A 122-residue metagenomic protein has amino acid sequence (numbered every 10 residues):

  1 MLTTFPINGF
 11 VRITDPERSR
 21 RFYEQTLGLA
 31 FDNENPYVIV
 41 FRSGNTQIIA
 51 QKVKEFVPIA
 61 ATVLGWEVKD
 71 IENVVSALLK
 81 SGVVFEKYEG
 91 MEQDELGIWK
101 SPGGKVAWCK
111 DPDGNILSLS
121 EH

Functional and structural regions predicted by a protein language model:
M1-L2, S76-H122: Vicinal oxygen chelate
M1-R18, Q47, A61-L64, S120-H122: N-terminal beta-strand motif that seeds the catalytic metal site of vicinal oxygen chelate
F10, Y37-V38, V106: A short, glycine- and basic residue-enriched loop/turn that sits immediately adjacent to a domain's principal
D15-P16, V68-E72: Helix N-cap motif at beta-to-alpha junctions
E17-A30: Amphipathic alpha-helical segments
F22, E72-A77: Short amphipathic alpha-helices within nucleic acid-binding modules
L29-G65, E86, I116-E121: Conserved short beta-strand elements that form part of the metal-binding/catalytic scaffold of enzyme active sites
